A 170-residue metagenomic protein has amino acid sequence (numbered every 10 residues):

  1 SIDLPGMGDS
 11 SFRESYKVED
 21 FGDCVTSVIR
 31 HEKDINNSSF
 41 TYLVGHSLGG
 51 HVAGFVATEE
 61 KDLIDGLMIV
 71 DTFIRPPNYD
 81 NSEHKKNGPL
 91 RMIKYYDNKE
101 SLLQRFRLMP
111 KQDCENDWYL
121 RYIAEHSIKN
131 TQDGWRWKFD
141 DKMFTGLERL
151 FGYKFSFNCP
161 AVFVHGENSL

Functional and structural regions predicted by a protein language model:
S1-V44: Active-site loop/oxyanion-hole signature of alpha/beta-hydrolase fold enzymes
I2, H46, V70, V164: The conserved SAM/SAH-binding core of class I Rossmann-like methyltransferase domains, concentrating on the hydrophobic
L4-G6, T72, G166-N168: Active-site loop/turn elements of alpha/beta-hydrolase fold enzymes, especially the short glycine-/histidine-rich
D20-H31, F55, S101, R105 (+1 more regions): Alpha-helical elements of Rossmann-like donor-binding domains used by nucleotide-donor carbohydrate transfer enzymes
G45-G49, A53: Gly/Ala-rich beta-loop-alpha elbow adjacent to hydrolase catalytic centers
G54-T58, D65-K99: Flexible "cap/lid" loop of the alpha/beta hydrolase fold
N87-R91, S101-C114, H126, K142: Helix-loop "lid/cap" segments that line or gate small-molecule binding pockets
K129-L170: Conserved serine/cysteine hydrolase catalytic core
